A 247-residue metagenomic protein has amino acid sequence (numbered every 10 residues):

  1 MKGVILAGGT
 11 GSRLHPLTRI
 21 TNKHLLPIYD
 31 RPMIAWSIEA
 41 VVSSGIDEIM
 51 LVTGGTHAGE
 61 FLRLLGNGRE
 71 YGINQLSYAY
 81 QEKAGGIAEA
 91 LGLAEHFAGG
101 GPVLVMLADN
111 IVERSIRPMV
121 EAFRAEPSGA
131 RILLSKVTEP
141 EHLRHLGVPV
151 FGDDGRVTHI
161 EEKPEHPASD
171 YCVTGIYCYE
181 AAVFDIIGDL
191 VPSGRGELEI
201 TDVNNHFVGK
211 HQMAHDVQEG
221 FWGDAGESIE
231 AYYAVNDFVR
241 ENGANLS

Functional and structural regions predicted by a protein language model:
K2-I5, R13, P27, R31-L107 (+3 more regions): Conserved N-terminal catalytic core of the sugar/cofactor nucleotidyltransferase
G9, D109, K136: Active-site glycine-centered loops adjacent to acidic/histidine catalytic or metal-binding residues that shape
L25, P149-F151, H215: A structural signal for short hydrophobic beta-strand segments in well-ordered beta-sheet cores
N67-I73, V150-G152, H206-V208: Short, conserved catalytic or adaptor-binding loops enriched in Gly and charged residues
A79-Q81, L133-S135, K163, D216-E219: Conserved beta-strand termini and adjacent loop/short-helix elements that scaffold enzyme active sites in alpha/beta
L104, V120, R124, R156-S247: Catalytic-core segments of class I nucleotidyltransferases/pyrophosphorylases that form NMP-activated intermediates
R114-L143: Conserved donor-nucleotide/metal-binding helix-loop-beta segment in metal-dependent transferases, i.e., the alpha-helix
H145-R156: Ligand/cofactor pocket segment of small-molecule handling proteins
